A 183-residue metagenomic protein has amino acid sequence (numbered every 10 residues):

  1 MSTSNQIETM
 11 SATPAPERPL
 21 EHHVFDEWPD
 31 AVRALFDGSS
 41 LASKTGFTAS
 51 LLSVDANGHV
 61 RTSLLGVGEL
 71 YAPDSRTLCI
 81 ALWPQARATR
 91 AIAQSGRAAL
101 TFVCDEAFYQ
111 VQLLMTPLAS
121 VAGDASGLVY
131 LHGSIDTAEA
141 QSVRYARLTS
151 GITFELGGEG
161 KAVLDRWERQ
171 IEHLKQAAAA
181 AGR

Functional and structural regions predicted by a protein language model:
M1-R183: Binding-site signature for planar aromatic cofactors or substrates
